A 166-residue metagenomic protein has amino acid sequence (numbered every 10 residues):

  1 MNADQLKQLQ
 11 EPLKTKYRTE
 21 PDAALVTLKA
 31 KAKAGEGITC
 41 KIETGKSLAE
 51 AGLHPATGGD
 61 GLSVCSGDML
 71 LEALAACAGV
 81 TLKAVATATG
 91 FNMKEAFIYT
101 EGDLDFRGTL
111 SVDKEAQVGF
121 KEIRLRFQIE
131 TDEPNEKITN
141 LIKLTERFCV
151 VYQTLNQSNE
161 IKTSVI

Functional and structural regions predicted by a protein language model:
M1-E72, A84-I166: Extended beta-strand/beta-hairpin segments
A73-A78: Alpha-helical metal-binding/catalytic segments enriched in His/Glu/Asp
